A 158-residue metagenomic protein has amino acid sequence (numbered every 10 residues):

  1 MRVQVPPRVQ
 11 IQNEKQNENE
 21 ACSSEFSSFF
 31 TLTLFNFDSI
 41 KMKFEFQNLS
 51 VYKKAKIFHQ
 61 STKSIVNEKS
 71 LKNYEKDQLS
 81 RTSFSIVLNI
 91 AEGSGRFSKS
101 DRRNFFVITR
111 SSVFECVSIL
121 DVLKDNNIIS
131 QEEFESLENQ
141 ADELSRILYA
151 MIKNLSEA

Functional and structural regions predicted by a protein language model:
V3-A158: Amphipathic alpha-helical assembly/interaction segments
